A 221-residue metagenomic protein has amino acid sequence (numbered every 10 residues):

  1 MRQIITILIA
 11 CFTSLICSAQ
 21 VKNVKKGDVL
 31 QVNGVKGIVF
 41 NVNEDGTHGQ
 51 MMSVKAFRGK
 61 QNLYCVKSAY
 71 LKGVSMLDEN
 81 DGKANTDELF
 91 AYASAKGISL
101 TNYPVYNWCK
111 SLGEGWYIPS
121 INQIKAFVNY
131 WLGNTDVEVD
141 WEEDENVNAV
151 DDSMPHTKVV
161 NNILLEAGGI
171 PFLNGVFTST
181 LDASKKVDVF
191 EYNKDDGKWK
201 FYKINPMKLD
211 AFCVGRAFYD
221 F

Functional and structural regions predicted by a protein language model:
M1-V21: Bacterial Sec-dependent N-terminal signal peptides
I7-L8, G59, S184: A broad, structure-centric signal for solvent-exposed, well-ordered loop/edge residues that line or flank functional
T13, C17, K67, V74 (+2 more regions): Intrinsically disordered, low-complexity segments enriched in Ser/Pro/Gly/Ala and basic residues
S18-E114, N205-F221: Short, compositionally biased
I98, N102-G115, I121-D196, Y202 (+1 more regions): An exposed tryptophan-centered "aromatic clamp" motif
